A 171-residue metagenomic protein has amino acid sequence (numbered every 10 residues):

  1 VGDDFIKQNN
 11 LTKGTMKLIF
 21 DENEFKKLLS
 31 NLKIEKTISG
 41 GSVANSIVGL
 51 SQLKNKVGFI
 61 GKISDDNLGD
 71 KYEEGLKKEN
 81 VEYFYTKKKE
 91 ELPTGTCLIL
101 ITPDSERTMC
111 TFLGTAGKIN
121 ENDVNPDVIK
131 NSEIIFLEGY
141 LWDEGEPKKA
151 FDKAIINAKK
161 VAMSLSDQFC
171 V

Functional and structural regions predicted by a protein language model:
V1-I60: Glycine-rich phosphate/adenosyl-contacting loop at the front of the ribokinase-like
V1-K13, E35, D70-L92, I99-V171: Ribokinase/PfkB-type carbohydrate-kinase core domain
K17-D21, D66, D167: Intrinsic-disorder/low-complexity, polar/charged segments
E22-N23, L32, V57-Y83: A glycine-rich beta-to-alpha transition motif near the start of alpha/beta enzyme domains, typified by
S39, D65, P147: Charged, low-complexity surface patches
V43-I47, G69, F151: A general structural signal for well-ordered alpha-helical segments in protein cores
S46, G95-C97: Residue-level marker for the onset of beta-strands and adjacent loop->beta junctions in well-ordered domains
